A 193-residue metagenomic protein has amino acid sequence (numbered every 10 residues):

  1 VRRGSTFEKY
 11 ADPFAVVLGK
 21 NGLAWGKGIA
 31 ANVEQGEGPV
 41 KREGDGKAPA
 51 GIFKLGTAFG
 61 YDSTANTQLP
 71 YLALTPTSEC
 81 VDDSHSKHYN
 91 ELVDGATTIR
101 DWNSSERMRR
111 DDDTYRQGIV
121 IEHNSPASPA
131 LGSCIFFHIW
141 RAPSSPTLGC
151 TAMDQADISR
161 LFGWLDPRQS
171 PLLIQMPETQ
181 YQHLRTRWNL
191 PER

Functional and structural regions predicted by a protein language model:
V1-T147, D157-R193: Cell wall/extracellular polymer interaction/catalysis modules
C150: Short cysteine clusters
D154: Conserved "landmark" site that anchors the functional core of diverse proteins
